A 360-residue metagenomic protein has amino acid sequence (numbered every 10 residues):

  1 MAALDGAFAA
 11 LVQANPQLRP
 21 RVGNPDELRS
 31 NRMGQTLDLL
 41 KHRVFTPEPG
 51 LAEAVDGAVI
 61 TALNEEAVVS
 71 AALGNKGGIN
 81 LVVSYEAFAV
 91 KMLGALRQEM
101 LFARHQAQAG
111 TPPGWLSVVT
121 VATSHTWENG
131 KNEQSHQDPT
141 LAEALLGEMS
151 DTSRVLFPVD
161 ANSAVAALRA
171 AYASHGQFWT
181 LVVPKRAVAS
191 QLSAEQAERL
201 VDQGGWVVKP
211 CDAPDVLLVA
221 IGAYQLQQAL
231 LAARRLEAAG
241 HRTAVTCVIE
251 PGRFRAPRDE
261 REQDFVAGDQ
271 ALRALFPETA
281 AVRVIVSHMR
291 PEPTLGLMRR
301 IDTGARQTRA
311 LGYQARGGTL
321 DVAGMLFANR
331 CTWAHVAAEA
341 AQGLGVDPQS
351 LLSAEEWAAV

Functional and structural regions predicted by a protein language model:
M1-A189, L200, G252, R258-E260 (+1 more regions): Thiamine diphosphate
P113-S117, S124-E143, A173-V360: Thiamine diphosphate
